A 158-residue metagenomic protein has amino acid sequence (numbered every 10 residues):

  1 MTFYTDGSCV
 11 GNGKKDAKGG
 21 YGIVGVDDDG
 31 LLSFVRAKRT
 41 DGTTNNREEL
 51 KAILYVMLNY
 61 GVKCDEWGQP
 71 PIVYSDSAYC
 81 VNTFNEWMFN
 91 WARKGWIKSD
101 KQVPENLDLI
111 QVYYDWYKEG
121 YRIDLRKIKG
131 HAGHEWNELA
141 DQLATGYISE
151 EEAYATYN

Functional and structural regions predicted by a protein language model:
M1-R47, L58-V62, D141, T145-N158: RNase H-like nuclease fold core
S8-K14, Y55-L139: RNase H catalytic domain
E49, I53: Short, conserved alpha-helix that lines the donor NDP-sugar binding/gating region of sugar-transfer enzymes
